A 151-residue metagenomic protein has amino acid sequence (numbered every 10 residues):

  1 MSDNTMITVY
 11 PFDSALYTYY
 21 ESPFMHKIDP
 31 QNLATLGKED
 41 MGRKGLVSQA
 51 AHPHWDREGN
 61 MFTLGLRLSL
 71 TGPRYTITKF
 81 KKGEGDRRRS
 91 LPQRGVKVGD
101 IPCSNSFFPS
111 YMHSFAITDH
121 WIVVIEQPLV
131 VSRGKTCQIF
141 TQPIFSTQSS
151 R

Functional and structural regions predicted by a protein language model:
M1-S14, V47-N60, F107-H120: Structural signature of eukaryotic scaffold interfaces centered on beta-propeller domains
T8-E21, M25, N60-S69, H120-Q127 (+1 more regions): Short beta-strand elements that form the blades of beta-propeller/WD-repeat-like and other beta-sheet-rich scaffold
F24, A34-T35, D40-M41, G59-G65 (+1 more regions): Conserved mixed alpha/beta core segments that line enzyme active sites in large multi-domain catalysts
M25-H26, Q31-N32, G72-V96, T136-R151: Beta-propeller blade signature
M25-K27, L46-S48, F62, L70-R74 (+3 more regions): Short, well-ordered, mixed-charge alpha-helical segments that flank or form enzyme active sites
Q31-D56, G85-S114: Asp-box/WD-like beta-propeller blade repeats and closely related beta-sheet repeat scaffolds
D56-R57, T78-K82, V124: Short terminal or interdomain "cap/linker" segment that borders an active site or interface and mediates
V98, N105-R151: Domain-scale recognition of functional cores that engage charged ligands
